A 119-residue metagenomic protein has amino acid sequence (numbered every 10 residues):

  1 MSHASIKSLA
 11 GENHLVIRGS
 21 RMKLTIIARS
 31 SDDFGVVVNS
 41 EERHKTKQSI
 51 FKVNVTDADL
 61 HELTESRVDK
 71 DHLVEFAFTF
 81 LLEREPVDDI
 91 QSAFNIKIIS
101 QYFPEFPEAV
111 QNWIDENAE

Functional and structural regions predicted by a protein language model:
K7-R21: Short, Lys/Arg-enriched N-terminal segments with co-localized hydrophobic residues within the first ~10-30 amino acids
G19-L63, N95-N117: N-terminal intrinsically disordered, cationic/polar leader segments that include organellar targeting peptides
K52-V87: Acidic, aromatic-enriched beta-alpha/helix-loop junctions
V68-F76, F94, Q101, E105: Generic alpha-helix structural propensity
P86-I98: N-terminal, charged amphipathic alpha-helical interaction modules
V87, E116-E119: Ser/Thr/Pro-rich, acidic low-complexity intrinsically disordered regulatory segments
